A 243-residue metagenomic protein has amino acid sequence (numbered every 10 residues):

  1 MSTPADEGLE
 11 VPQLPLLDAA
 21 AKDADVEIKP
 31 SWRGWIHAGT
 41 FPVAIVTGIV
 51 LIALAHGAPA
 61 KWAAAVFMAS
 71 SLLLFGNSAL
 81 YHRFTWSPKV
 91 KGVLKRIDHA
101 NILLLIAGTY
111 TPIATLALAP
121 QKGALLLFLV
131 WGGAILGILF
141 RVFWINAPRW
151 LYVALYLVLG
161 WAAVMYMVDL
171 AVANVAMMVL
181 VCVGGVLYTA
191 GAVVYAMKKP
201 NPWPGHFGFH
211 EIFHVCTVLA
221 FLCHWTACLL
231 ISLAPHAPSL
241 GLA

Functional and structural regions predicted by a protein language model:
S2-A243: Multi-pass alpha-helical transmembrane bundles in non-GPCR membrane proteins that perform intramembrane catalysis
